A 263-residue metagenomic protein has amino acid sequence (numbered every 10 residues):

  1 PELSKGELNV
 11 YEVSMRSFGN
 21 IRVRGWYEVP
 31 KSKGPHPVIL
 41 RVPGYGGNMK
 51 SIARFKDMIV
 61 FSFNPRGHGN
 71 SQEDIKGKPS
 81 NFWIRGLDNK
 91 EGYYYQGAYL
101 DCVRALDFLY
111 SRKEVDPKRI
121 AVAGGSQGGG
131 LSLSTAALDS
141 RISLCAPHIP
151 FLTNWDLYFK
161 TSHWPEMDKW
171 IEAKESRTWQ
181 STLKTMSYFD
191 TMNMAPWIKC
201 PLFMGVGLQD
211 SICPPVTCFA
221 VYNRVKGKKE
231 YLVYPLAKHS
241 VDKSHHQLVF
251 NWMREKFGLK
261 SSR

Functional and structural regions predicted by a protein language model:
P1-K33: N-terminal cap/lid segment of alpha/beta-hydrolase-fold proteins
K50-L100, L157-E166: Cap/lid segment of the alpha/beta-hydrolase catalytic domain
N81-S126: Gly/Ser-rich "nucleophile elbow"/oxyanion-hole loop immediately N-terminal to the catalytic nucleophile in hydrolases
G129, L133-T178, V233, V241: Hydrolase active-site cap/lid region
W197-I198, M204-V206, D210: Short beta-strand/loop motif that positions the catalytic acidic residue of the alpha/beta-hydrolase fold
C200, P214-N223: Short alpha-helix in the alpha/beta-hydrolase fold that links the catalytic acid
L208-C213, H239-S240: Acidic catalytic loop of the alpha/beta-hydrolase fold
F219-R263: C-terminal catalytic histidine-bearing segment of alpha/beta-hydrolase fold enzymes
